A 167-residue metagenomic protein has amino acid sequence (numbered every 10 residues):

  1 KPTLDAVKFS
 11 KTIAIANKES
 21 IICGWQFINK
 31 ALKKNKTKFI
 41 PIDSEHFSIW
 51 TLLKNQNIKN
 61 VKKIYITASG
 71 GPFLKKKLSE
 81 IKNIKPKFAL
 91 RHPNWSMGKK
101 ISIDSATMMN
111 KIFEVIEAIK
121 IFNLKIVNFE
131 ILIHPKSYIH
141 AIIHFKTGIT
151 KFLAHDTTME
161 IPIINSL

Functional and structural regions predicted by a protein language model:
K1-L167: Catalytic, metal-anchored helix/loop core of enzyme active sites in primary metabolism
